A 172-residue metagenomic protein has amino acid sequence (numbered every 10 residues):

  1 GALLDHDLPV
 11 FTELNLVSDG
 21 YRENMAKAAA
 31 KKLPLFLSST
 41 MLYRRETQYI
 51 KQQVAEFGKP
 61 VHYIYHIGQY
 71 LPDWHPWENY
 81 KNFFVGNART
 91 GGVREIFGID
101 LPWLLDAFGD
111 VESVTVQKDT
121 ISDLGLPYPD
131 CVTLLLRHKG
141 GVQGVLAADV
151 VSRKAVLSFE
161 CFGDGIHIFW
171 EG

Functional and structural regions predicted by a protein language model:
G1-L42: Beta-strand-loop-alpha-helix segment that lines the small-molecule cofactor/substrate pocket of alpha/beta enzymes
H6-D7, K31-K32, E56-F57, D110 (+1 more regions): Structured helix-beta-strand junction loops
L14, S39, Y65-I67, A148: A cross-domain feature marking catalytic cores of carbohydrate-active enzymes and several ubiquitous metabolic/repair
D19-G20, R45, K154-V156: Residues that form or flank phosphate/diphosphate-binding pockets in enzymes that use nucleotide phosphates
M41-Q117, S122-G125: Predominantly a Rossmann-like dinucleotide-binding segment in NAD(P)-dependent oxidoreductases
G98-G172: Contiguous beta-strand/loop segments that form the cofactor/metal-binding neighborhood of enzyme cores
